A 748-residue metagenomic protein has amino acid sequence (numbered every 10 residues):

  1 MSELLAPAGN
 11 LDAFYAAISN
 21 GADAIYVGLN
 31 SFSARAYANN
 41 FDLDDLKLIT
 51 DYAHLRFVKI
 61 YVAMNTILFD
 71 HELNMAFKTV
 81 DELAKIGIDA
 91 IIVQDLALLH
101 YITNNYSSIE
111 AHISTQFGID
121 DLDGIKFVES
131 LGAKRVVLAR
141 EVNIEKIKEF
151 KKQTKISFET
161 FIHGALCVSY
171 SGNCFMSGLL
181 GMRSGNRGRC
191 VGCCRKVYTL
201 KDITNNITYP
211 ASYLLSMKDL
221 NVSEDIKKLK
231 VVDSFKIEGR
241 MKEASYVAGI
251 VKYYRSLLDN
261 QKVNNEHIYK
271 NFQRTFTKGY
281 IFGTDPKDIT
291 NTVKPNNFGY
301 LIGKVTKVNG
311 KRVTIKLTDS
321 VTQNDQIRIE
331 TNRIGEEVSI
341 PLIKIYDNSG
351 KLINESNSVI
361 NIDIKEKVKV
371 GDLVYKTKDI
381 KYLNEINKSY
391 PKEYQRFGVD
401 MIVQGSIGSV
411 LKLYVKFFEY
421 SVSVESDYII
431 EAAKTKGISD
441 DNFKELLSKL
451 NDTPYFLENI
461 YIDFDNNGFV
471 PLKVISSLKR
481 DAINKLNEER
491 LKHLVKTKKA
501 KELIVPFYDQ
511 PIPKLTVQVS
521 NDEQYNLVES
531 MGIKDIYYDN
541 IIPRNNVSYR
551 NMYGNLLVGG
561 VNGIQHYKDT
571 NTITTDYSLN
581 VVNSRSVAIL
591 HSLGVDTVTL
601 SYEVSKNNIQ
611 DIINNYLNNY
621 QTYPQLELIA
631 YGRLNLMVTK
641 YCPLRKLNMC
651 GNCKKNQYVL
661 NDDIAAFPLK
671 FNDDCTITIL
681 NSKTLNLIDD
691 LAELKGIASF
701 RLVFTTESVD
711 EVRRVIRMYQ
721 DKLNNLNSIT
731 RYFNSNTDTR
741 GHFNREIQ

Functional and structural regions predicted by a protein language model:
M1-I119, D123, V137-S234, M241-Q748: Active-site pocket-lining/capping segments in soluble small-molecule metabolic enzymes
